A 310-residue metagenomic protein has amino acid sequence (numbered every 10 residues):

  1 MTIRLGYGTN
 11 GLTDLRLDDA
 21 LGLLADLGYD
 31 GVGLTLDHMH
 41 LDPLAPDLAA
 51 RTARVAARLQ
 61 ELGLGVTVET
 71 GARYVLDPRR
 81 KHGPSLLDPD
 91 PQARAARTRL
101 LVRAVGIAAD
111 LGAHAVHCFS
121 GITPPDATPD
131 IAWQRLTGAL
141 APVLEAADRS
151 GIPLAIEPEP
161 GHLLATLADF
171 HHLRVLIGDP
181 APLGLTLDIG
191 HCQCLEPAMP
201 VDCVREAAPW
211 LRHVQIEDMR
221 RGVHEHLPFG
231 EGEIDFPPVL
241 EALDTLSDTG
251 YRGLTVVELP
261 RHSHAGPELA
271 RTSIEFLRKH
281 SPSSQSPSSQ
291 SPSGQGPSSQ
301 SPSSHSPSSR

Functional and structural regions predicted by a protein language model:
M1-G6, T13-D30, Q60, G106 (+5 more regions): Histidine-acidic metal/acid-base catalytic patches
G8-L12, T35-M39, G71-R73, G121-T123 (+4 more regions): Active-site beta-loop-alpha junctions enriched in small/polar residues
D18-D19, E61, V75-G184: Active-site acidic/histidine proton-transfer and metal-coordination neighborhood in alpha/beta enzyme cores
T35-A56, S120-P124: Glycine-rich, proline-tolerant flexible connector loops at the mouths of alpha/beta enzymes
M39-P43, S85-L87, P124-P129, Q193-L195 (+2 more regions): A short acidic, helix-capping loop that chelates divalent metal ions and anchors anionic groups
L44, L48-R51, D90-R97, P129-A132 (+5 more regions): Residue-level preference for long, well-ordered alpha-helices that form the structural scaffold of enzyme catalytic
L59-V75: Glycine-rich, aromatic-flanked loop segments that form ligand/cofactor-binding clefts across common enzyme folds
